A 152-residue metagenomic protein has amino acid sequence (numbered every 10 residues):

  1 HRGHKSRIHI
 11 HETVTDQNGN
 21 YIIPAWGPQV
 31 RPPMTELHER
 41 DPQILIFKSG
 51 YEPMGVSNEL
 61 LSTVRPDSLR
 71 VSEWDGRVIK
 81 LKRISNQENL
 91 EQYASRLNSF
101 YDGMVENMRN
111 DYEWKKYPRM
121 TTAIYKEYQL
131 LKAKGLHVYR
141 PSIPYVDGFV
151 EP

Functional and structural regions predicted by a protein language model:
R2-Q29: Short, acidic Ser/Thr/Gly-rich low-complexity loop/linker segments typical of extracellular and cell-surface proteins
G3-H4, P32-L37, L69-R70: Short consensus segments that form the blades of beta-propeller domains, in both extracellular/periplasmic
H11, R40-P42, D75-R77: Envelope-exposed proteins and targeting segments
V14-D16, L37, S72: Surface-exposed coil/turn segments at beta-strand junctions on protein surfaces, enriched
Q17, K48-E52, I84-N89: A short, structured loop/turn motif at beta-sheet edges
V30-T63: A short, solvent-exposed loop/turn motif at the edges and junctions of modular extracellular/periplasmic domains
L60-S99: Extracellular beta-sheet/turn segments enriched in Thr/Pro/Gly and aliphatic residues
L97-P152: Conserved, compact domain cores that house catalytic/ligand-binding motifs in diverse enzymes and effector modules
